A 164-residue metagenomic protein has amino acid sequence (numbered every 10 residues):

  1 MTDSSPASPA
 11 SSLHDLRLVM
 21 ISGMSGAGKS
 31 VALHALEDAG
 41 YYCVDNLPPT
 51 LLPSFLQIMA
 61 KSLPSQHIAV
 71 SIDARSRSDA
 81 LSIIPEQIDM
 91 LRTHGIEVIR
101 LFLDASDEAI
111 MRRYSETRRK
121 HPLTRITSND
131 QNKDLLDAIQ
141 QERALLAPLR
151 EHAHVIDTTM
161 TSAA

Functional and structural regions predicted by a protein language model:
M1-R17, L52-K61: Extreme N-terminal, non-catalytic leader segments that precede Walker-type/kinase nucleotide-binding cores
T2-S8, R143-A164: NTP-dependent small-molecule kinase module
I21: Hydrophobic anchor at the beta1->P-loop junction of P-loop NTPases
M24: P-loop (Walker A) phosphate-binding loop of NTP-binding proteins
G28: Conserved glycine(s) of the Walker
A32-L33: Post-Walker A alpha-helix
E37-R92: Conserved nucleotide-sensing/catalytic segment adjacent to the nucleotide-binding pocket in NTP-handling enzymes
G95-A147, D157-T161: A glycine- and Lys/Arg-enriched "phosphate-lid" helix/loop adjacent to the NTP-binding pocket of small-molecule kinases
